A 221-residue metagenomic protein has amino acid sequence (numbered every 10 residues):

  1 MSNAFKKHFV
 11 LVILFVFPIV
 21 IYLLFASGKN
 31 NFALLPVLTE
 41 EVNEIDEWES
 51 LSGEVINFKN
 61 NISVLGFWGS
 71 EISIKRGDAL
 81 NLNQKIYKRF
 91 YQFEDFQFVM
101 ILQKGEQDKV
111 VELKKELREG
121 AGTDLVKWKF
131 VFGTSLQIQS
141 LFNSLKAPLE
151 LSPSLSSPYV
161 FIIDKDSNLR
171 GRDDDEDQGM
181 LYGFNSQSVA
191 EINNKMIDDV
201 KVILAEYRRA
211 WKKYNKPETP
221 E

Functional and structural regions predicted by a protein language model:
M1-S50: N-terminal targeting signals for export/organelle localization
E54-N83, F96-V99: Short active-site neighborhood of thiol/selenol oxidoreductases, capturing the structured segment around
K59, F93-F96, L155-P158: Extracytoplasmic
R76-V131, S135-L141: Structural microenvironment flanking redox-active thiols in thiol-disulfide oxidoreductases
I86-F90, L145, L149, V200 (+1 more regions): Sec/Tat-exported extracytoplasmic proteins
T134-L155: Surface-exposed short loop/turn segments
L155-E221: Thiol-/selenol-based redox modules, centered on thioredoxin-like and closely related oxidoreductase domains
